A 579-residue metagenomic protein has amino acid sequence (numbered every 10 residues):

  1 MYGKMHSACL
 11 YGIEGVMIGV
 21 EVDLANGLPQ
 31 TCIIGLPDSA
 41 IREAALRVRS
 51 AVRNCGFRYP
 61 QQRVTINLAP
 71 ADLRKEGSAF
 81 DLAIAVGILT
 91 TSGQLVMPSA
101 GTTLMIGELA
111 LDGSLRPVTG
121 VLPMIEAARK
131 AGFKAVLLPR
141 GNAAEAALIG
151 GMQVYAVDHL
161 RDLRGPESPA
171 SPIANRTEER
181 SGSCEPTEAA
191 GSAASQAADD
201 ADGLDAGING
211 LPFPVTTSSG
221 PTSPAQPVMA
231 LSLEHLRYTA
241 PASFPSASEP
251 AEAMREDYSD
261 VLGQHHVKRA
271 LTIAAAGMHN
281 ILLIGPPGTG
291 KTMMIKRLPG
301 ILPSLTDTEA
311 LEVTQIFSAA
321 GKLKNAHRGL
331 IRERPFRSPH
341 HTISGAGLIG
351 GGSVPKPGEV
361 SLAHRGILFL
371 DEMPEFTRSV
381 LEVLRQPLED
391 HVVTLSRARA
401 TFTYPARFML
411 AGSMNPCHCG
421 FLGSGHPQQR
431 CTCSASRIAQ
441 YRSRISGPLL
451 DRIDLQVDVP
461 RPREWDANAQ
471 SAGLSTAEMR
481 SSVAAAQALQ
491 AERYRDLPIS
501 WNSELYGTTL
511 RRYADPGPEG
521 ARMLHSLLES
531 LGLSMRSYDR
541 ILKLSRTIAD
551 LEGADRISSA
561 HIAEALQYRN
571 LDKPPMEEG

Functional and structural regions predicted by a protein language model:
M1-I281, S396, Y538, D555-G579: Peripheral, non-AAA+ core regions of ATP-driven protein-machinery
I18-L24, L348, D454-D458: Short beta-strand elements
A40-A45, P60, N67-G77, V354-P355 (+1 more regions): Basic, amphipathic alpha-helical bundle interface domains used for macromolecular binding and assembly
L283-K322: Walker A/P-loop
G285, G350, E372: The Walker A (P-loop) glycine that initiates the GxxxxGKT/S ATP-binding motif of P-loop NTPases
P339-V360: Short glycine-rich substrate-engagement loop in P-loop NTPases that contacts/grips substrate
R365, D371-E372: Walker B catalytic acidic pair
